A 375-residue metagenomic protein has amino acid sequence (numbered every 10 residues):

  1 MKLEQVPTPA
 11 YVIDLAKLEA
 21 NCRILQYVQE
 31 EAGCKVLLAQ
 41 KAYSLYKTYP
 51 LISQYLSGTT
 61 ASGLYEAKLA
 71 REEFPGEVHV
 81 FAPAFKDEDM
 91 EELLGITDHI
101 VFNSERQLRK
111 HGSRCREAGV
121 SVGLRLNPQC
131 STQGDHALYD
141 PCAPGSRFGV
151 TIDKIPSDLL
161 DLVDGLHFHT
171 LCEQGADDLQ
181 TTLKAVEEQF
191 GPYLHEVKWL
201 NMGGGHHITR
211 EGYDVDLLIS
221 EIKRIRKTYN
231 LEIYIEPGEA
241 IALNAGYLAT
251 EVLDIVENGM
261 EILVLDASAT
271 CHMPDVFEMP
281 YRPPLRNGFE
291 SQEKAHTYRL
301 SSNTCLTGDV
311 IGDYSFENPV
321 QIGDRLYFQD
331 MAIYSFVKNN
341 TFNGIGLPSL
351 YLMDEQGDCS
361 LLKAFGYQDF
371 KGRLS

Functional and structural regions predicted by a protein language model:
K2-P75, F81-A84, S268, F316-Q329 (+1 more regions): N-terminal capping/small domains of soluble enzymes
C34-W199, E221: Active-site-proximal beta-alpha core segment in soluble small-molecule metabolic enzymes
A39, T170-L171, L200-T209, P237-E239: Glycine-rich beta-strand-to-loop/alpha-helix junction loops that act as flexible
C130-T132, C172, I208, I241 (+1 more regions): Feature marks short, surface-exposed loop/turn motifs that line or immediately flank catalytic pockets and channel
Q180-A185, D214-S220, T250, S315: Charged helix-capping and loop-helix junction motifs
E188, L194-V197, L217-T228, Y314-Y327: Acidic/histidine-enriched ion/cofactor-binding microenvironments in catalytic or ligand-binding pockets
E221, I235-S375: Charged (often Lys/Glu-rich) extended helix/loop segments that serve as interaction or gating elements
